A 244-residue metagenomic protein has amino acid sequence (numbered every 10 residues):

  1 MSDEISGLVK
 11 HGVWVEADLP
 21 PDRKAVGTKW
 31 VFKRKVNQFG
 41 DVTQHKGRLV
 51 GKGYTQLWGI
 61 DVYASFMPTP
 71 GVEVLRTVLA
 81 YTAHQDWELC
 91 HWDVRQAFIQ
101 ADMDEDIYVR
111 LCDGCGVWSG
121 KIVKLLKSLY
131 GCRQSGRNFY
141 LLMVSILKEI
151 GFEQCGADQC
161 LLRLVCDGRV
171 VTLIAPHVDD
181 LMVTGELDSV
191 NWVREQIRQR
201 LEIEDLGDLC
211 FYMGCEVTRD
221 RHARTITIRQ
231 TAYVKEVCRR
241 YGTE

Functional and structural regions predicted by a protein language model:
M1-E244: Long, low-complexity, charge-biased intrinsically disordered regions
